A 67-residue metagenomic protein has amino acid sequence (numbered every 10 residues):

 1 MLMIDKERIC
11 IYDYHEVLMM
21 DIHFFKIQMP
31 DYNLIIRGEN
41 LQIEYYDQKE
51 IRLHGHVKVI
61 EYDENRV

Functional and structural regions predicted by a protein language model:
M1-V67: N-terminal intrinsically disordered, cationic/polar leader segments that include organellar targeting peptides
